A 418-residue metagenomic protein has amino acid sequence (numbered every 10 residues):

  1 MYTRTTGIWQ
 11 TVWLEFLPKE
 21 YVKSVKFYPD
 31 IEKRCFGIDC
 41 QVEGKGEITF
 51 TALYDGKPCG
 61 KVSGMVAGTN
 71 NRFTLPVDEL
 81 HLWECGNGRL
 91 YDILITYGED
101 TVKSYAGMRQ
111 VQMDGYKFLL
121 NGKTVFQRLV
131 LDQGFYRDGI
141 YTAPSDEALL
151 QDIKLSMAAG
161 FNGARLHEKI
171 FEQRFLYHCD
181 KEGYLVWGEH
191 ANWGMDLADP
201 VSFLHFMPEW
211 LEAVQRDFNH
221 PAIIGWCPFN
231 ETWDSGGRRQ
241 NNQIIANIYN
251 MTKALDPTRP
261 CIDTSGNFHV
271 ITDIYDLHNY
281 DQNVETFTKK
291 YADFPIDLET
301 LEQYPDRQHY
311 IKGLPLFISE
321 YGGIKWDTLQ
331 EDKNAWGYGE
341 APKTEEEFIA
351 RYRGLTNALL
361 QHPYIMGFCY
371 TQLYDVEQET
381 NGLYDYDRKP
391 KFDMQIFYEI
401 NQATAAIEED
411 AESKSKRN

Functional and structural regions predicted by a protein language model:
M1-Q173, H178, E182-G183, E209 (+7 more regions): Secreted/periplasmic carbohydrate-active enzymes, especially glycoside hydrolases
R4, F171-R174, M195-D196, T232-G236 (+4 more regions): Flexible loop/turn segments at secondary-structure boundaries
Q112-Y116, F171-L176, A198-R216, V284-F287 (+1 more regions): Alpha-helical scaffolding within the catalytic cores of extracellular/periplasmic polymer-degrading hydrolases
K169, H190, N230-T232, Y321: Active-site metal-binding loops of divalent metal-dependent hydrolases
D196-F203, F229-M251: Active-site cleft segment of glycoside hydrolase catalytic domains centered on the general acid/base Glu
A198-I223, C227-F229, P305, I311 (+1 more regions): Ligand-binding grooves and catalytic loops that recognize ribose/phosphate and carbohydrate rings, and esterified lipid
Q215-G237, F317, K325-D332: Alpha-amylase-like alpha-glycosidases and glucanotransferases acting on alpha-linked glucans and related
N242-T356: Extracellular glycoside hydrolase catalytic/binding regions
